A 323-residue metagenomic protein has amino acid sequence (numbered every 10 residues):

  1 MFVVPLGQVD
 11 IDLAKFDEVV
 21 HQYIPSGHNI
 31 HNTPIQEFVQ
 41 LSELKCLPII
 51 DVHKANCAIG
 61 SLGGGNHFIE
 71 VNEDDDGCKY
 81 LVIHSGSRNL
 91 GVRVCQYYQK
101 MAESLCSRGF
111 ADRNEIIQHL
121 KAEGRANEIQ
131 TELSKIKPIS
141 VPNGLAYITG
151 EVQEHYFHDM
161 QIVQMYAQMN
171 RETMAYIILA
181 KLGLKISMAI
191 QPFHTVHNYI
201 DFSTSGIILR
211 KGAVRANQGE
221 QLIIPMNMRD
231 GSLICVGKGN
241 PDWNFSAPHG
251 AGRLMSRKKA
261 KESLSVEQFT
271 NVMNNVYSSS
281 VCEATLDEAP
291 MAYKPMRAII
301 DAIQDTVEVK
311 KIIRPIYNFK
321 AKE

Functional and structural regions predicted by a protein language model:
M1-H31, Q40-E323: Domain-length cofactor-binding catalytic modules of enzymes
